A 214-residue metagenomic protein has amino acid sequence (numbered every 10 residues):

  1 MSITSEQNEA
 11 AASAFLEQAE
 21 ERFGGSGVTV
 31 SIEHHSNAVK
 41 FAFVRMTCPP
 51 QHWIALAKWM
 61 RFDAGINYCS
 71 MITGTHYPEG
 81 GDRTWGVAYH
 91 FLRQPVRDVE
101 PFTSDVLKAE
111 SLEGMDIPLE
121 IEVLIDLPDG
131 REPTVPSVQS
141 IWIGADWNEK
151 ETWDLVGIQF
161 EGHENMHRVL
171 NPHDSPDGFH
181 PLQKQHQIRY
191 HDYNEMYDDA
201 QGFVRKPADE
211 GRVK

Functional and structural regions predicted by a protein language model:
M1-K214: Terminal low-complexity/charged segments
